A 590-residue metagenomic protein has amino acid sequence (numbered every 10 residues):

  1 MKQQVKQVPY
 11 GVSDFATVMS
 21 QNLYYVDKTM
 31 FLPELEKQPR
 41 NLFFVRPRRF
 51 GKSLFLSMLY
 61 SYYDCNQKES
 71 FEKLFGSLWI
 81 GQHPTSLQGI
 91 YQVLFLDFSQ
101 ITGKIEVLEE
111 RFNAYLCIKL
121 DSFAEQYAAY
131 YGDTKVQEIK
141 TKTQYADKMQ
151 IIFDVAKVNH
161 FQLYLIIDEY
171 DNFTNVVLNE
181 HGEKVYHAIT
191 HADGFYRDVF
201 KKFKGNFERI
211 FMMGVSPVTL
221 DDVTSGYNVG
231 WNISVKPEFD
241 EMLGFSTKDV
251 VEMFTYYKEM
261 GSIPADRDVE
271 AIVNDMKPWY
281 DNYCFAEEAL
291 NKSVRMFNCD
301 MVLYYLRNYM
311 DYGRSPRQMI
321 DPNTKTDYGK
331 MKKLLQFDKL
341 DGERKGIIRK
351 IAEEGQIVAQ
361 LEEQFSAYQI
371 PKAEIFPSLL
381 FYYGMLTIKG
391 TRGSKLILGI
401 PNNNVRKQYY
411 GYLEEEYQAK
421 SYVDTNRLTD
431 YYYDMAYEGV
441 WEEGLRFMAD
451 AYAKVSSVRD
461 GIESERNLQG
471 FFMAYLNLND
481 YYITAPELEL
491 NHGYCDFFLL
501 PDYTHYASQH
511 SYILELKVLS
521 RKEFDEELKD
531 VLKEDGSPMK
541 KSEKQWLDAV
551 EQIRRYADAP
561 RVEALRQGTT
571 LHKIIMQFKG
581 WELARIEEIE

Functional and structural regions predicted by a protein language model:
Q3-P33, P39: N-terminal pre-Walker A segment at the start of P-loop NTPase domains
G11, D27, S61-E125: P-loop NTPase motor core
K28, S53, R406-S457: Leucine-rich, amphipathic alpha-helical/linker segments
E36, Y312-V423, E489, L499: Segments forming glycine/polar-rich beta-alpha architectures that bind adenosine-containing cofactors
I151-N159, V185-I210: Substrate-engagement module of ASCE P-loop NTPases
Y164-D168, G194, E208-V215: Structural recognition of the conserved hydrophobic beta-strand(s) that form the central parallel beta-sheet of P-loop
T219-G226, I233-R307: Amphipathic alpha-helical segments of the small helical/lid subdomains adjacent to P-loop NTPase cores
W441-E590: Structural signature of nuclease core domains in nucleic-acid processing machines
